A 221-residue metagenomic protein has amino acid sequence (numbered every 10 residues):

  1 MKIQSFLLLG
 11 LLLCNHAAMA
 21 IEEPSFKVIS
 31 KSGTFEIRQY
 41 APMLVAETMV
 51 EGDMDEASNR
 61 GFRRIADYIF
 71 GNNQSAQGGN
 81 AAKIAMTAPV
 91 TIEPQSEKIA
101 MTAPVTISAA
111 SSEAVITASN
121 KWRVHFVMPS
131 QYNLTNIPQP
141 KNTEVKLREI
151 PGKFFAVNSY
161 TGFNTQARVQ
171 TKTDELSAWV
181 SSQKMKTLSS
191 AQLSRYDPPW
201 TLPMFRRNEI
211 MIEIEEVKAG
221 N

Functional and structural regions predicted by a protein language model:
K2-S5, G10, H16-N221: A solvent-exposed interaction/effector surface
